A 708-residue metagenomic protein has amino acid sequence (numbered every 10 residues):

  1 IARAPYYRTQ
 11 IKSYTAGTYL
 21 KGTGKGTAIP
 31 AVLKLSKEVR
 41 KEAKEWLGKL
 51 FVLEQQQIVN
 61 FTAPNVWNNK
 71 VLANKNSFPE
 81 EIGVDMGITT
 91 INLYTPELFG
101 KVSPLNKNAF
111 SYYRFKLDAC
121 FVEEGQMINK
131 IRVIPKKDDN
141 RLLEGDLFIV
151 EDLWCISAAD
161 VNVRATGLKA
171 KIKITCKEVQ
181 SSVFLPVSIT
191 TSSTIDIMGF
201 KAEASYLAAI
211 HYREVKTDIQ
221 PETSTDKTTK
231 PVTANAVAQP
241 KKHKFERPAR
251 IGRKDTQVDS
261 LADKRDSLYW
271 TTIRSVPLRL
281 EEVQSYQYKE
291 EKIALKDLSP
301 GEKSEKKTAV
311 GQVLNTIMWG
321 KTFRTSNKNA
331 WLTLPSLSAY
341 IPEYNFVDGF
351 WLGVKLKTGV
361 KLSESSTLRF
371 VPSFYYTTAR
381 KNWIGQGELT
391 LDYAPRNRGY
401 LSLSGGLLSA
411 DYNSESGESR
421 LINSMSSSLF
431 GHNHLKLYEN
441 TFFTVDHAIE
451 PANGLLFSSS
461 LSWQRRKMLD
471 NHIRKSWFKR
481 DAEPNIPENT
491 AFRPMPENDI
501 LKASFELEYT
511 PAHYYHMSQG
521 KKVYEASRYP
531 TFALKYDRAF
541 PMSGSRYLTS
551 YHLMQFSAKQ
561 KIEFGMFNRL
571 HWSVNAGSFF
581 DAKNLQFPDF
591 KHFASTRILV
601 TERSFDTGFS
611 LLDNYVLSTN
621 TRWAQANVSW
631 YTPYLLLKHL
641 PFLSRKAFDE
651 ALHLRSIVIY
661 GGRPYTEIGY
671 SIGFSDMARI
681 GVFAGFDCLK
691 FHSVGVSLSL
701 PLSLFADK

Functional and structural regions predicted by a protein language model:
I1-I128, K136-L142, A204-S336, Y340-E343 (+4 more regions): Structured extracytoplasmic
R8-T9, T308-T333, F346, K361-R369 (+7 more regions): Short loop/turn motifs that connect adjacent beta-strands in outer-membrane beta-barrel proteins
T18-L20, P372-Y376, L401-S409, S459-R465 (+12 more regions): Transmembrane beta-barrel strands of outer-membrane/channel proteins
I29, K201-A202, I384-G387, S414-R420 (+7 more regions): Outer-membrane beta-barrel translocator domains and adjoining extracellular loop/strand segments of Gram-negative
V102-P104, K116-L117, Q126-P231, N575: Gly/Pro-enriched, hydrophobic low-complexity segments that function as extracytoplasmic propeptides/linkers
S157-V163, L332-Y344, K355, V360 (+8 more regions): Transmembrane beta-strand segments that form the barrel wall of outer-membrane beta-barrel proteins
D348-L352, K381-G385, E439-F443, E497-A503 (+5 more regions): Residues that define the transmembrane beta-barrel architecture of outer-membrane proteins
Y400-L421, M425-K436, R493, A533-L636: C-terminal outer-membrane beta-barrel translocator/porin domains of Gram-negative envelope proteins and their
